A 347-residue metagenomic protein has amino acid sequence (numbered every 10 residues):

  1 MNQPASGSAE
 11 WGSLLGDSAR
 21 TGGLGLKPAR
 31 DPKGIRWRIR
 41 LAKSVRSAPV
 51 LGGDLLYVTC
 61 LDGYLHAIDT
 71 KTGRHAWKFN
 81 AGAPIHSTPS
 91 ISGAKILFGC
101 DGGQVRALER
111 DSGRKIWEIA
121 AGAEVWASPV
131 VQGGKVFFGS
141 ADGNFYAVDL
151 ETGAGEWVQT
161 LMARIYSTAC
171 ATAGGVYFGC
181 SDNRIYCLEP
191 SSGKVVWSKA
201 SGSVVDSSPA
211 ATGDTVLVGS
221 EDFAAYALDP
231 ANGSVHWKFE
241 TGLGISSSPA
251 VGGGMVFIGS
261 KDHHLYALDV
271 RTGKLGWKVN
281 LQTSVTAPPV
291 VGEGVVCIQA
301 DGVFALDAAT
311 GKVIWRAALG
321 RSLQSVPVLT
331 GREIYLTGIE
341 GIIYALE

Functional and structural regions predicted by a protein language model:
M1, L346-E347: Short, solvent-exposed mixed-charge patches
N2-I35: Blade/loop signatures of beta-propeller domains
N2-P4, I258, V313, A317: General secondary-structure propensity
S8-S18, A42-Y64, F79-R106, I119-Y146 (+5 more regions): Repeat-blade elements of multi-bladed beta-propeller folds
G34-R36, G292-R316: Short, positively charged, low-complexity/disordered linker segments
I35-I39, R74-F79, R114-I119, A154-Q159 (+4 more regions): A short beta-strand motif characteristic of beta-propeller blades
D69-G73, E109-S112, D149-G153, E189-G193 (+4 more regions): Short loop/turn segments that connect beta-strands within beta-propeller blades
